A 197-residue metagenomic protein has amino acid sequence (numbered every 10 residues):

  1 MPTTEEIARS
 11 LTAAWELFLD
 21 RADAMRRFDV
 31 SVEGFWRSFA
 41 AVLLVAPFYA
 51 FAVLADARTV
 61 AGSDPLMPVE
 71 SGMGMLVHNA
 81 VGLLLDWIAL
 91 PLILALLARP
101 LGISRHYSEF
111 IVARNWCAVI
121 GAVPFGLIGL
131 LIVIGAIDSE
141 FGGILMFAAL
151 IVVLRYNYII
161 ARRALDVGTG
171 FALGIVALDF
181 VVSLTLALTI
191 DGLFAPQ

Functional and structural regions predicted by a protein language model:
T3-S108: Selected alpha-helical membrane-embedding segments in polytopic membrane proteins
V45-D56, F125-G129, A187, D191: Structural signal for membrane-spanning alpha-helices in multi-pass inner-membrane proteins, emphasizing helix cores
N79, L83, E109-A118, F147 (+2 more regions): Alpha-helical transmembrane segments of multi-pass membrane proteins, especially transporters and channels
L84, I88, L92, A118 (+2 more regions): Residue-level signal for the membrane-embedded core of alpha-helical transmembrane segments, especially mid-helix
W116-A136: Hydrophobic alpha-helical transmembrane segments of integral membrane proteins
L131-Q197: Terminal transmembrane helical module of multi-pass membrane proteins
